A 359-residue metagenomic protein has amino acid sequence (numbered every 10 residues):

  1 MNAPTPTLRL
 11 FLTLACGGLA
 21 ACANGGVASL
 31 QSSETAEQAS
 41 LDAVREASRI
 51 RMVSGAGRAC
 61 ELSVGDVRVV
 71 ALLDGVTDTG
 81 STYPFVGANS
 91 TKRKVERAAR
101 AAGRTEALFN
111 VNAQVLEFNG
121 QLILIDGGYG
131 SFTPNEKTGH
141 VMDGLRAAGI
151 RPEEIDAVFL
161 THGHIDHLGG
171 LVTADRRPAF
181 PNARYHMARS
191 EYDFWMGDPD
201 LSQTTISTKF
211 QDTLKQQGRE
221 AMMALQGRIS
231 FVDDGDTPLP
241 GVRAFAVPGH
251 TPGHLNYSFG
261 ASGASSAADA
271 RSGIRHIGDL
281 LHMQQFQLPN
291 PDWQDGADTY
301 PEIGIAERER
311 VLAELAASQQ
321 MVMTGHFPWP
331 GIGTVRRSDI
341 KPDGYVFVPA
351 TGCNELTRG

Functional and structural regions predicted by a protein language model:
N2-F11: Bacterial N-terminal signal peptides that target proteins for export
L19-A21: C-terminal motif of bacterial Sec signal peptides marking the signal peptidase cleavage site
A23-R146, E154-A157, S265, R271-D279: Metallo-beta-lactamase
G57-R58, G80, F132, G163-G170 (+4 more regions): Active-site environment of divalent metal-dependent phosphoester hydrolases
L124-G127, D156-G163, H186-A188, A246-G249 (+3 more regions): Active-site neighborhood of phospho(di)ester-bond hydrolases with catalytic His/Asp-centered motifs
N135-H186: Active-site metal-binding motif and surrounding structural segment of the metallo-beta-lactamase
R146-I150, E154, P181-R184, A188-A246 (+2 more regions): Metallo-beta-lactamase
S258, S262-G359: Cap/insert and terminal regions of metallo-dependent hydrolase folds
